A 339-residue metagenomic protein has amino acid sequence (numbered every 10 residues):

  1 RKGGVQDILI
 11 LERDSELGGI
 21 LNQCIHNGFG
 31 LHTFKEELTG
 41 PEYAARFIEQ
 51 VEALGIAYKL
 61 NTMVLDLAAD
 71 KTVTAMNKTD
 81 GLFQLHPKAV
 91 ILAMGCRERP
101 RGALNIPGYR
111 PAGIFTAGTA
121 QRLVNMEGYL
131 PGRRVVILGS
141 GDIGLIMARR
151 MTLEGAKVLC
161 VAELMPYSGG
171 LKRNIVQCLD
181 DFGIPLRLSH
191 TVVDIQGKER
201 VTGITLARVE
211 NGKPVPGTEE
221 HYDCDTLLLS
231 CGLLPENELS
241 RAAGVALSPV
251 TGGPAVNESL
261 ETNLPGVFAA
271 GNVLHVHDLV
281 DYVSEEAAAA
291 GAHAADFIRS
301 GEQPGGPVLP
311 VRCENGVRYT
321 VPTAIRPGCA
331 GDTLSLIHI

Functional and structural regions predicted by a protein language model:
R1-R46, Q50, R122-N125, P131-Q177 (+1 more regions): Beta1-alpha1 glycine-rich phosphate/pyrophosphate-binding loop at the start of Rossmann-like nucleotide-binding domains
Y43-L92, R97, I195-R200: Feature captures the FAD/FMN-dependent oxidoreductase FAD-binding
G81-A89, P216-D225: Core beta-strand elements of the Rossmann-like FAD/NAD(P) dinucleotide-binding domain in flavoenzyme oxidoreductases
L92, I114-V124, T226-H277: FAD-site-proximal beta/loop scaffold in flavoenzymes
C96-V136, S140-L145, V250-E258: Glycine-rich dinucleotide-binding loop and its adjacent helix/turn
A270-G301: A conserved FAD-binding loop/helix module that cradles the flavin
H275, A295-C329: Active-site-proximal substrate-binding core of FAD-dependent oxidoreductases
I337-I339: Conserved small/polar residues in nucleotide/adenosyl-binding loops
